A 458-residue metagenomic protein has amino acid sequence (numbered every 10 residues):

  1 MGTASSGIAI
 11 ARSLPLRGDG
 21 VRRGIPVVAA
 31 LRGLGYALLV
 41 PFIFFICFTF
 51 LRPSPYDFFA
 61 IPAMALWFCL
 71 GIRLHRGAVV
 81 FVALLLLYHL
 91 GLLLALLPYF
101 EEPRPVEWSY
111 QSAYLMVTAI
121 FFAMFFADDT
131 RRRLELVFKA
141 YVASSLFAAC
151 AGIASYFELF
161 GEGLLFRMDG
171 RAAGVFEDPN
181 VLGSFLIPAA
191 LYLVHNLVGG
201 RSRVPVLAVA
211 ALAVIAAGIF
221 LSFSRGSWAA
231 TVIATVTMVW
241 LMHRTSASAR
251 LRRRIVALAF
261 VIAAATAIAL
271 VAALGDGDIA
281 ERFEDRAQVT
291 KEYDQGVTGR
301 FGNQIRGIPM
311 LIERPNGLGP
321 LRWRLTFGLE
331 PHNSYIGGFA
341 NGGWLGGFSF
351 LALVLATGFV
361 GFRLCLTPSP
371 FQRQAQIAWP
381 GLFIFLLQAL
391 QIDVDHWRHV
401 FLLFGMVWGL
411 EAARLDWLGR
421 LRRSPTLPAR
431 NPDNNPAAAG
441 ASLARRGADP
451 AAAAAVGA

Functional and structural regions predicted by a protein language model:
G2-R76, Y88-E102, F385, L402: N-terminal signal-anchor transmembrane segment
T3, I43, E135-R167, G174-T245 (+3 more regions): Alpha-helical transmembrane segments of multi-pass inner-membrane proteins
R22-L34, F68-A83, N196-A210, S246-I255 (+1 more regions): Membrane-interface helix-loop-helix junctions at transmembrane boundaries of multi-pass membrane enzymes, predominantly
L34-F42, F362-Q391, M406-E411: Loop-to-helix entry and N-terminal half of a specific, functionally important transmembrane alpha helix in multi-pass
I61-W67, I377-L386, D393-G440: Transmembrane alpha-helices of multi-pass inner-membrane enzymes
F81-L93, E102-F126, L136-S145, A149: Aromatic-anchored transmembrane helix interface
E162, F166, Q288-L345, G361-T367: Long extracytoplasmic/lumenal interhelical loops at the membrane interface of multi-pass membrane proteins
L221, M242-K291, I305-I312, D416 (+1 more regions): A membrane-periplasm/extracellular boundary helix in multi-pass inner-membrane enzymes that assemble envelope glycans
